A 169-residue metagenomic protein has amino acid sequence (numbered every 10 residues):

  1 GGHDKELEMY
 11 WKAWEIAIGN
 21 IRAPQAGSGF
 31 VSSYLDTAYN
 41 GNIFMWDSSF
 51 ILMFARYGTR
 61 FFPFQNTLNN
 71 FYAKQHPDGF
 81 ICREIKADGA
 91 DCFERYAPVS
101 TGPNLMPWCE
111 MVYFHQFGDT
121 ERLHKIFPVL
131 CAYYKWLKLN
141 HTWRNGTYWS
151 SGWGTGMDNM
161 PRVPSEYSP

Functional and structural regions predicted by a protein language model:
G2-F127, C131: Substrate-binding groove/exosite segments of carbohydrate-active enzymes
T37, R83-L105, K138-P169: The feature captures the catalytic groove of carbohydrate-active enzymes
